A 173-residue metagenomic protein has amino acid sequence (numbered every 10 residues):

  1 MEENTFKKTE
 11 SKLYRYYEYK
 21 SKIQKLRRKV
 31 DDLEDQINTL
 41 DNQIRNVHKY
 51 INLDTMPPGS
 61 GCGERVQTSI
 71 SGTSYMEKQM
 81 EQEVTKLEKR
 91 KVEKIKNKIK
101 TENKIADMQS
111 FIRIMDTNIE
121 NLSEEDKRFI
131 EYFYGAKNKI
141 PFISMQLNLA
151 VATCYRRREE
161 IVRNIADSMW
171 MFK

Functional and structural regions predicted by a protein language model:
M1-N118, M171-K173: N-terminal interaction/assembly modules
I119-D126: Short helix-coil-helix linker/hinge
F129-I130: A short pre-motif secondary-structure segment
F133-G135: Short amphipathic helical patch at the helix-1/turn junction of helix-turn-helix
K137-A152: Helix-turn-helix DNA-binding module
Y155-E159: Key DNA-contacting residues within the recognition helix of helix-turn-helix
V162-M169: C-terminal flanking helix
